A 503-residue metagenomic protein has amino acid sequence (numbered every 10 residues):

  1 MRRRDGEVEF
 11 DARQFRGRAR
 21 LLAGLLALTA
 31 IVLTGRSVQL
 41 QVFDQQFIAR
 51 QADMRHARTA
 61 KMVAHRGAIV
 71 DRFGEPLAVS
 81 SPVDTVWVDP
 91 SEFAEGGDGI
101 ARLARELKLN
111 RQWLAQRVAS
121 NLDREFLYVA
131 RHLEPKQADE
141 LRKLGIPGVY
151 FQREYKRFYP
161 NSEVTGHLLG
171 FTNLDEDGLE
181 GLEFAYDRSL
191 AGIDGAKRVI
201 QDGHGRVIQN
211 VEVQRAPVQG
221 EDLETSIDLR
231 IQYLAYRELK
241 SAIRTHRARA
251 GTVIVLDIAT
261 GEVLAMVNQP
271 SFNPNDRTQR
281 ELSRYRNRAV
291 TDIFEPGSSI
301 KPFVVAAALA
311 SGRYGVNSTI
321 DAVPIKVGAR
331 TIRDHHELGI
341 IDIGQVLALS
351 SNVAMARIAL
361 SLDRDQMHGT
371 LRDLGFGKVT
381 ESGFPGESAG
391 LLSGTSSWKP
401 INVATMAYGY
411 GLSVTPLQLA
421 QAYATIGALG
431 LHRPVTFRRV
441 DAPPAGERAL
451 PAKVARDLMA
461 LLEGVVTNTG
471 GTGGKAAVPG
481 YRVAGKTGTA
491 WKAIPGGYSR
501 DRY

Functional and structural regions predicted by a protein language model:
M1-R277, D365-G377: Periplasmic/cell-envelope proteins involved in peptidoglycan metabolism and beta-lactam response
R2-G6, A78, Q201-Q214, V253 (+2 more regions): Beta-lactam-recognizing serine transpeptidase/beta-lactamase-like catalytic domain environment
